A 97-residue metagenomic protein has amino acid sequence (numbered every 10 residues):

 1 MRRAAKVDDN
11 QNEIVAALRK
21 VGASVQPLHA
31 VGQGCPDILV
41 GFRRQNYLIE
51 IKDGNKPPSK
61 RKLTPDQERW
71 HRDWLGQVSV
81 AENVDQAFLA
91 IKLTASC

Functional and structural regions predicted by a protein language model:
M1-C97: Catalytic phosphate/metal-binding cores of nucleic-acid and nucleotide-processing enzymes, i.e., regions that mediate
